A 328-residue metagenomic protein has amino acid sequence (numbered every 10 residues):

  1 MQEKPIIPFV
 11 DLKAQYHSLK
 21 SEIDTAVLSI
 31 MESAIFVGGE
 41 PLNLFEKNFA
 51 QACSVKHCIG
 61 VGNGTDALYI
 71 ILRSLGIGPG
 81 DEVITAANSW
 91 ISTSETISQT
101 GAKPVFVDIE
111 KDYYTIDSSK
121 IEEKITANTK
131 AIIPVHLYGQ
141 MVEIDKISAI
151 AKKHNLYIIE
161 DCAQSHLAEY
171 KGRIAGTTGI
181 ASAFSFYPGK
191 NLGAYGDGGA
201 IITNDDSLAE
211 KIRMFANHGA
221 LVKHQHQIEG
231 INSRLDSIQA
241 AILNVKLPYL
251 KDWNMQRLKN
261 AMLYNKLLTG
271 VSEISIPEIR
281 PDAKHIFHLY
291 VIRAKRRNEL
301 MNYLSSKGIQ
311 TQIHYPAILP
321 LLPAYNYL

Functional and structural regions predicted by a protein language model:
M1-I35, E40: N-terminal "arm"/small-domain region of PLP-dependent enzymes with the aminotransferase-like
I7, G196, H285-L289: Short, solvent-exposed beta-strand edge segments and adjacent coil->beta transition regions
K13, T25, L42-N48, A52-C58 (+6 more regions): PLP-dependent aminotransferase class I/II
S33-E82, T96-T100, F106-D108, R173: Phosphate-binding glycine-rich loop
I59, I84, V105, Y157-I159 (+4 more regions): Structural detector of well-ordered beta-strand residues that form the stable sheet scaffold of enzyme domains
R73-C162, E169: PLP-dependent aminotransferase-like
E160-Y195, V222-Q227: Conserved active-site segment immediately N-terminal to the catalytic lysine that forms the internal aldimine
F184-S185, G199-N204, N244: Short beta-strand-to-turn element immediately C-terminal to the catalytic PLP-Schiff-base lysine in fold type I
